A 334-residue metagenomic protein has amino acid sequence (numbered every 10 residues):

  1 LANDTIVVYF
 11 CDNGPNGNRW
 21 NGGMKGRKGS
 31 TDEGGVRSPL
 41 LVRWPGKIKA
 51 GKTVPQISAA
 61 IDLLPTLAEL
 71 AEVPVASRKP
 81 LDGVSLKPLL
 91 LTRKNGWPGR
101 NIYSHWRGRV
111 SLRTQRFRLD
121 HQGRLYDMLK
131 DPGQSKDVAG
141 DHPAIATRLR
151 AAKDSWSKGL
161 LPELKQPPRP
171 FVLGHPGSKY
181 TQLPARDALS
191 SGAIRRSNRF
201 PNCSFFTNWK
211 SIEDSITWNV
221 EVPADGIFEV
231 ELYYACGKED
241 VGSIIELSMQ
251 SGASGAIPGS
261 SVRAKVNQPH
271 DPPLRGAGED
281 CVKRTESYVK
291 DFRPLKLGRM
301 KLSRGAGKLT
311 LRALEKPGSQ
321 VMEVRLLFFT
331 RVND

Functional and structural regions predicted by a protein language model:
L1-N21: Metal-dependent active-site segment of extracytoplasmic phospho-/sulfohydrolases and closely related
L1-V7, R37, W97-G99, T114-F117: Loop/turn elements at helix/coil->beta-strand transitions in domains of secreted/extracellular proteins
I6-C11, L40-L41, L63-A68, Y126 (+1 more regions): Beta-strand elements within well-structured catalytic alpha/beta cores of enzymes that handle phosphate/sulfate esters
P15-W20, G26-T31, K49-K52, Q56-K130 (+1 more regions): C-terminal cap/loop subdomain of S1 sulfatases and analogous C-terminal strand-loop tails that border
L41-A50: The feature captures the short pre-catalytic strand/loop hairpin that immediately precedes and shapes the active-site
L70, A146-D334: Extracytoplasmic
D131-V138: Short His/Asp/Glu-rich catalytic/ion-coordination signatures at enzyme active sites or charged loops
